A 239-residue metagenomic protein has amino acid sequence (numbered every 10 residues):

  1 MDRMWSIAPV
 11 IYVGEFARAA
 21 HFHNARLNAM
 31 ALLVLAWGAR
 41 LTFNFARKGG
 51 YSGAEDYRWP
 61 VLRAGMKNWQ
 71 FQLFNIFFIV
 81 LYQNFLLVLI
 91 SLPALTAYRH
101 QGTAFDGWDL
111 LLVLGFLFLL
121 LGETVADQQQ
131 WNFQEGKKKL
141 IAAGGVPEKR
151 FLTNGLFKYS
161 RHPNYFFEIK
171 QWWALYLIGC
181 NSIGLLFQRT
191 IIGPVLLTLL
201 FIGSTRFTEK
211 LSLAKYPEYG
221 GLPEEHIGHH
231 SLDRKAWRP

Functional and structural regions predicted by a protein language model:
M1-I11, A54-F78, V146-F157: Juxtamembrane helix-capping/reentrant segments at transmembrane boundaries
A8-T42, N84-Q129, Q134, K138 (+1 more regions): Hydrophobic transmembrane alpha-helices
A25-N68: A basic- and aromatic-enriched beta-loop-alpha substructure that forms the phosphate/nucleotide- and DNA/RNA-contacting
R47-Y51, F77, L200: A general boundary/transition motif marking the beginning of the first structured unit of a protein
L73-Q83, W237-R238: Hydrophobic alpha-helical transmembrane segments
